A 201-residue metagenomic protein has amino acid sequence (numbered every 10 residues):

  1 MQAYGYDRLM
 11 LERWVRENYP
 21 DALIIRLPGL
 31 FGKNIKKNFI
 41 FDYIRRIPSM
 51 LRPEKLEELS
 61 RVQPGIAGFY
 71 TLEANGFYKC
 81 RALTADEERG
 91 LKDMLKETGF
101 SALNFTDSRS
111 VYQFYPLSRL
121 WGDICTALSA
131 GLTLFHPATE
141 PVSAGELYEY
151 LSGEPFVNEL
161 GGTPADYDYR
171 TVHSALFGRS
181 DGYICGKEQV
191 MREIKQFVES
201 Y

Functional and structural regions predicted by a protein language model:
M1-E12, Q113-F114: Short-chain dehydrogenase/reductase
M1-Q2, N38-D42, S143, C185-G186: Secondary-structure junction/capping motif
L11-A22: A structural motif corresponding to the C-terminal end of an alpha-helix and its immediate exit/capping segment
D21-F114, R119: NAD(P)-dependent short-chain dehydrogenase/reductase
F100-A102, D107, Y115-G178, E188-Y201: Mid/C-terminal beta-alpha module of Rossmann-like enzyme folds, strongest in SDR-family dehydrogenases/epimerases
S180-I184: Long protein-protein interaction modules used by eukaryotic assembly/scaffold proteins
